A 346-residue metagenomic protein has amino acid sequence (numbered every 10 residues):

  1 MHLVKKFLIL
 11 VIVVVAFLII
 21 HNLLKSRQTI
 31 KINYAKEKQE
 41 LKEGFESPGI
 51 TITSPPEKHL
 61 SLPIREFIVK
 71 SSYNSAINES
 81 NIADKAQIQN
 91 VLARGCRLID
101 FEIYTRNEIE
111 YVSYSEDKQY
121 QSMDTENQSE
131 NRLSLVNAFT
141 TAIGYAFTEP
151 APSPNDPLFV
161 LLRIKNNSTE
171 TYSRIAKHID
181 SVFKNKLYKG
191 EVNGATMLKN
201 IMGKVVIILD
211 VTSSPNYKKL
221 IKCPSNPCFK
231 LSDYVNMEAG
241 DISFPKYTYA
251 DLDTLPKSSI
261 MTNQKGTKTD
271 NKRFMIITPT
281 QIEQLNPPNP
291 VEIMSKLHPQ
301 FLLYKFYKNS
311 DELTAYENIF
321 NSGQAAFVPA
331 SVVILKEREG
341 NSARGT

Functional and structural regions predicted by a protein language model:
H2-L98, Y104-F183, E191-T346: Long, acidic (Asp/Glu-rich), low-complexity accessory segments flanking structured domains
